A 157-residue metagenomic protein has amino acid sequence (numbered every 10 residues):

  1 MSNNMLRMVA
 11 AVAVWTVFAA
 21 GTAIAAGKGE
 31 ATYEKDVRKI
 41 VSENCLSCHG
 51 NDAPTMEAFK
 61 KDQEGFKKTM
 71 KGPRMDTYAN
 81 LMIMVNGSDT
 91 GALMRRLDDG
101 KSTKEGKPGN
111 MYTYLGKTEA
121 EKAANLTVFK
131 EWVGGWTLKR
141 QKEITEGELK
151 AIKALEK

Functional and structural regions predicted by a protein language model:
M1-V12: Bacterial N-terminal signal peptides that target proteins for export
F18-A25: Sec/Tat signal peptide C-region and signal peptidase I cleavage site
A25-K157: Aromatic- and Gly/Pro-enriched helix-to-coil junctions and flexible linker segments
